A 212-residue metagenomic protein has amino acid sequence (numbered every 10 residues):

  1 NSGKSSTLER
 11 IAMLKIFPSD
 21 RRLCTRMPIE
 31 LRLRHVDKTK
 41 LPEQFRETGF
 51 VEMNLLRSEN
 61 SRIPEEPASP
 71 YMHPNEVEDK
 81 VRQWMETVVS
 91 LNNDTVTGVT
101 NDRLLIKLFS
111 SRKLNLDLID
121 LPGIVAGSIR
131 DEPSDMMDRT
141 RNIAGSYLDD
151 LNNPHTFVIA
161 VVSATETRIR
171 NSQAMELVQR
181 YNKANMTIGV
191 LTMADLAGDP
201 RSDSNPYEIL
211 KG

Functional and structural regions predicted by a protein language model:
N1-G212: Globular "head" domains of long coiled-coil molecular machines
